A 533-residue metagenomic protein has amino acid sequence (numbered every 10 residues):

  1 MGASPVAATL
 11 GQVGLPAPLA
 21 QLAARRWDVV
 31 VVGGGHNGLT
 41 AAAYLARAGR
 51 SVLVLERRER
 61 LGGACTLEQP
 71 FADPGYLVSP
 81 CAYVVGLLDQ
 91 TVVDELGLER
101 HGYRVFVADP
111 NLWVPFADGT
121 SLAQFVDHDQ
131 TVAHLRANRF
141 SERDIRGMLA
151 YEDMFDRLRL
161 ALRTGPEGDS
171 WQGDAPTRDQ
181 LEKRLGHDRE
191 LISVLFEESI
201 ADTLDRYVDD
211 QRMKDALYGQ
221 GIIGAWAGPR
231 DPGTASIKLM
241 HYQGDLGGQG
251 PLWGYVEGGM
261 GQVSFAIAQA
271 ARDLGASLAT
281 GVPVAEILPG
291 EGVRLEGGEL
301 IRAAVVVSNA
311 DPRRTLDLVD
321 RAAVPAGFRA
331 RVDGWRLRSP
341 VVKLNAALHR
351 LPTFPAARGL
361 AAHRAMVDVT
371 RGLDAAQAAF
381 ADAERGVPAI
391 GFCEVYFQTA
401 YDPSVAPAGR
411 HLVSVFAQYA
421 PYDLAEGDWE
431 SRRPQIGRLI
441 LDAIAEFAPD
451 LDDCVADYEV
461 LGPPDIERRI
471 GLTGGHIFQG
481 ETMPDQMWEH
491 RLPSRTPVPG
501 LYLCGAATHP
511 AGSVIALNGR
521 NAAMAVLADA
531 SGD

Functional and structural regions predicted by a protein language model:
M1-V29, R47-A48, Q172, M483-P484 (+2 more regions): Extreme N-terminal leader/targeting segments of oxidoreductases
S4, V256-E257, P283-P407: Mid-domain catalytic core of redox enzymes that form a hydrophobic substrate pocket/lid adjacent to a catalytic redox
L19-E167: N-terminal glycine-rich phosphate/pyrophosphate-binding loop and immediately adjacent elements
A137, R313-V319, A347-H349, P407-A443: Conserved FAD/dinucleotide-binding core of flavoprotein oxidoreductases
D156-L274, L472-T482: Active-site/ligand-binding neighborhood in enzyme catalytic cores
D210, K214-R230, V387-Y396, E446-H509: A glycine-rich dinucleotide-binding beta-alpha-beta segment and adjacent secondary-structure elements that constitute
A271-V284: A conserved beta-strand/loop element that lines the FAD pocket in flavoprotein oxidoreductases
A506-L527: A conserved FAD-binding loop/helix module that cradles the flavin
